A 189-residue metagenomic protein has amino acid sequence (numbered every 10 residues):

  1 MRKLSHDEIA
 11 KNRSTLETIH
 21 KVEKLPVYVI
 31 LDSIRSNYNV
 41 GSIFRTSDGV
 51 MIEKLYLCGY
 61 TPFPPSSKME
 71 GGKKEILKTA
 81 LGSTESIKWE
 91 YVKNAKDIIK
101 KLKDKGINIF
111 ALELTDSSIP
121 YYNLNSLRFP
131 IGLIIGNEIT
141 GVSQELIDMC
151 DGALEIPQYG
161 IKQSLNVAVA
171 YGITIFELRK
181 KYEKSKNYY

Functional and structural regions predicted by a protein language model:
H6-I9, R13-T115: RNA substrate-binding interface of SAM-dependent RNA methyltransferases
K24, L127-F129: Short loop/turn elements that form and flank the Walker-type P-loop nucleotide-binding site in RecA-like NTPase cores
Y60-P62, E138-T140, Q158-K162: Short, acidic/turn-prone active-site loops that include or flank metal/cofactor- and phosphate-binding residues
S67-M69, Y121-L124, E145: Short, well-ordered secondary-structure micro-motifs
N94-I98, P120-N123, V142: Short acidic active-site motifs
L114-S117, N137-T140: Short glycine-rich anion-binding loops that position phosphate/pyrophosphate groups of nucleotides and phosphorylated
Q144-Y189: Structured adenosyl-cofactor binding patch, chiefly the S-adenosyl-L-methionine
